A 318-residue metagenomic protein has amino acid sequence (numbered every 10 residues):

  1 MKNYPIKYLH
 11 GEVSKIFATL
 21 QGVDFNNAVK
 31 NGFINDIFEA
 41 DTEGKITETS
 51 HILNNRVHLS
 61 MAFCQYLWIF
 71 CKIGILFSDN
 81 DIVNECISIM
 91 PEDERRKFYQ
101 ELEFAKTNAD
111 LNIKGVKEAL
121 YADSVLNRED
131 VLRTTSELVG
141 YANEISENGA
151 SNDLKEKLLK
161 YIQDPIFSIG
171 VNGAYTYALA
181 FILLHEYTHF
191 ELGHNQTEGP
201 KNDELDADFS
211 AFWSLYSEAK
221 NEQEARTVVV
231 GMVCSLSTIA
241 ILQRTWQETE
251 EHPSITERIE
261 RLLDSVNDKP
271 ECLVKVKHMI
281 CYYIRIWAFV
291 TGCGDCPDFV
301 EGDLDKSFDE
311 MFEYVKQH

Functional and structural regions predicted by a protein language model:
M1-A180, Y187, L192-Q196: Peri-catalytic and regulatory segments of divalent metal-dependent proteins
Y4-Q21, L179, N195-E250, D303: Short helix/loop segments within enzyme catalytic domains that coordinate or immediately flank catalytic cofactors
N31, E198, T291-C293: Feature targets compositionally biased, intrinsically disordered low-complexity regions with long contiguous runs
L59, A207, S254: Divalent metal-coordination and catalytic microenvironments
K72, F77-D79, N202, A225 (+1 more regions): Alpha-helix boundary/interfacial micro-motifs
I166-S214, D303-H318: Well-ordered, non-transmembrane segments within structured domains
Y175, S217-H318: Long, well-structured alpha-helical subdomains associated with metal-dependent extracellular/ecto-lumenal hydrolases
